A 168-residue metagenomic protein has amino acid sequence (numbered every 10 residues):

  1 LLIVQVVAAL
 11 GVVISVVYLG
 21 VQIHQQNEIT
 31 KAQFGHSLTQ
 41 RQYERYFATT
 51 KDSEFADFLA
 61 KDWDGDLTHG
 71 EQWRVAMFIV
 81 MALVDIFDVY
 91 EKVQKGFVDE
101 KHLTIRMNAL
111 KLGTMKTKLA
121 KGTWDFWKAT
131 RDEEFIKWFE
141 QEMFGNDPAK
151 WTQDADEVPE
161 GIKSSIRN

Functional and structural regions predicted by a protein language model:
L1-L67, W73: Membrane-proximal alpha-helical anchors
Q72-N168: An amphipathic alpha-helical interaction surface
